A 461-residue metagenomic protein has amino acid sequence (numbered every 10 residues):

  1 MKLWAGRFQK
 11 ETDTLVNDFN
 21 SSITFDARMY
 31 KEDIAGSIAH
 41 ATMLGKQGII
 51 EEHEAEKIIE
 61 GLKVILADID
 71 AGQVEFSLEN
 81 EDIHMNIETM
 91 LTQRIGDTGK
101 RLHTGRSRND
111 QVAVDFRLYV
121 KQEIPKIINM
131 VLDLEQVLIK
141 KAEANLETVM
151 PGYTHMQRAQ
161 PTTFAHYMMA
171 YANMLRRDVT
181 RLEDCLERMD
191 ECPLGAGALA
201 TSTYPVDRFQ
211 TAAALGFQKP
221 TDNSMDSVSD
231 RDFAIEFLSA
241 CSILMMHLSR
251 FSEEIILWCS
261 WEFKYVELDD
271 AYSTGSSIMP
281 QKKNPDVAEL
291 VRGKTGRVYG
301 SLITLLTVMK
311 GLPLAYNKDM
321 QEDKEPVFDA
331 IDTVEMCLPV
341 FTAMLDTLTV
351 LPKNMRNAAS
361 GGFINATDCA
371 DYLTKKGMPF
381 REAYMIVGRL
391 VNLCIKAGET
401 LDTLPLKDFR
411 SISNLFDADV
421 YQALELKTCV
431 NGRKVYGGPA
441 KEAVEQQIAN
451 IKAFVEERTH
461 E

Functional and structural regions predicted by a protein language model:
M1-G36, D97-T98, Q281-E461: Glycine-rich cofactor/substrate-binding loops
M1-T201, V206-A213, T274-G275, D286 (+3 more regions): A helix-coil-helix interface module used to build multimeric assemblies and to scaffold catalytic/cofactor sites
S37, H84, E88, A234-F237 (+2 more regions): Short runs of predominantly hydrophobic/aromatic residues within well-ordered alpha helices that form helix-helix
H40, G61, I65-D68, M90 (+18 more regions): Generic, well-ordered alpha-helical scaffold segments in large soluble proteins
H40-I50, Y119, H166, I235-I243 (+1 more regions): Short, well-ordered beta-strand elements within core beta-sheets of diverse protein domains
H53-E54, P151, T221, E382 (+1 more regions): A generic structural-conservation signal
I124, I128-N129, E143, P151 (+3 more regions): Charged, flexible cofactor/metal-binding loops and thiol motifs
